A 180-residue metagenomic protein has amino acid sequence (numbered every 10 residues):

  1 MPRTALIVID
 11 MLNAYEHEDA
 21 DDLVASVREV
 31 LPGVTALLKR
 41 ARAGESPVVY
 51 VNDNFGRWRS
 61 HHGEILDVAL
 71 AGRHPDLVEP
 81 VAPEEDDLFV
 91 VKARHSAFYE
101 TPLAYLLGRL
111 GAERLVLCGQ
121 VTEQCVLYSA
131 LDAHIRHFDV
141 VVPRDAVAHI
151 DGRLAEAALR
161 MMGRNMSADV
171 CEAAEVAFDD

Functional and structural regions predicted by a protein language model:
M1-A5, A36-G44, L66-D180: Active-site-adjacent betaalpha module
P2-T4, A20-Y50: A short alpha/beta connector and helix-capping loop motif
I7-M11: N-terminal nucleotide-binding beta1-loop-alpha1 segment
L12-E18: Short acidic, Gly/Ser-rich segments with clustered Asp/Glu that frequently serve as metal-coordination loops in enzyme
N13, G56, A148: Short, glycine/acidic-enriched loop or turn micro-motifs at the edges of active sites
S46-D53, R59, P143: Short beta-strand segments at enzyme active-site cores
N52-N54, Q120-V121: Short, well-ordered beta-to-alpha junction loops that form the rim of enzyme active sites and present histidine/acidic
R59-I65: Metal-dependent catalytic neighborhoods of phosphoester/phosphodiester hydrolases
